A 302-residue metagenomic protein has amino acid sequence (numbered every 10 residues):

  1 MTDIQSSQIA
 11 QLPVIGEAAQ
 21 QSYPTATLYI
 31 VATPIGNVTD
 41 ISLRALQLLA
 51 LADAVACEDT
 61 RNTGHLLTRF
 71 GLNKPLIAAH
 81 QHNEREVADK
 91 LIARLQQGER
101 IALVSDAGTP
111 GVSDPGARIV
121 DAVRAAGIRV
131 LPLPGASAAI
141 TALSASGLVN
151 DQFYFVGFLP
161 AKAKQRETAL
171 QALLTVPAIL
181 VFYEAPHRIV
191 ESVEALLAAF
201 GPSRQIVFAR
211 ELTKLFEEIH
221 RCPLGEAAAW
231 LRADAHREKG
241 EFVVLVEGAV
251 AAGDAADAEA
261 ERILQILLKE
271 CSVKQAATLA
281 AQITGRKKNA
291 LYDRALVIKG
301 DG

Functional and structural regions predicted by a protein language model:
T2-H82: Glycine-rich, flexible N-terminal cofactor/catalytic loop recognition
D3-Q11, T25, I179, P186-G302: A contiguous loop/helix-start segment that scaffolds small-molecule binding in enzyme catalytic cores
A26-L28, Q97-A102, A178-I179: Loop/turn-to-beta-strand initiation segments
L48-V55, G127-L131, I179-L180: Short active-site oxyanion
C57, P132-G135, F182, F208: General beta-strand structural signal in soluble alpha/beta enzymes
I77-R85, L159-K162: Conserved helicase motor
G111-A126, V193-L197: Short Gly/Thr/Asp-enriched flexible loops that form oxyanion-binding sites at enzyme active sites
R118-V176: Class I SAM-dependent methyltransferase SAM-binding "motif I" and its flanking Rossmann-like core
